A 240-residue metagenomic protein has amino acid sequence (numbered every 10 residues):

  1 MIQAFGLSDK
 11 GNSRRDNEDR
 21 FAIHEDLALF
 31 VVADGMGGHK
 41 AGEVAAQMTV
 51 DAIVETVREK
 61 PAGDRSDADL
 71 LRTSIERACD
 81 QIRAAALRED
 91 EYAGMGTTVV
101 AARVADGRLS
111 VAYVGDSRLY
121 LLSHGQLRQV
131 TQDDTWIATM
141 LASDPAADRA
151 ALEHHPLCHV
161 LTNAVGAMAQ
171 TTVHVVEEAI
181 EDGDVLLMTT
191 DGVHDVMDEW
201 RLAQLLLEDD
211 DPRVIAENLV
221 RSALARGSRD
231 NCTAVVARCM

Functional and structural regions predicted by a protein language model:
M1-M240: PP2C/PPM-type serine/threonine phosphatase catalytic domain
